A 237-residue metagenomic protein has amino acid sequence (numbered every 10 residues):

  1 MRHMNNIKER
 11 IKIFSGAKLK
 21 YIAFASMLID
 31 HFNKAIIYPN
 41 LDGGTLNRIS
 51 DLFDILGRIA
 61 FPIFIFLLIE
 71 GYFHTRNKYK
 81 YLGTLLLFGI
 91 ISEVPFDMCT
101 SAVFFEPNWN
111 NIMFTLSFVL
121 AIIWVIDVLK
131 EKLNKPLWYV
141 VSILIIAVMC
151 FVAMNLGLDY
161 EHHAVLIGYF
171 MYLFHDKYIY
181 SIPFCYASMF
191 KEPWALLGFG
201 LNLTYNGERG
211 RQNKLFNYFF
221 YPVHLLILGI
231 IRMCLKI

Functional and structural regions predicted by a protein language model:
M1-I237: Alpha-helical transmembrane segments and their immediate juxtamembrane cytosolic regions
